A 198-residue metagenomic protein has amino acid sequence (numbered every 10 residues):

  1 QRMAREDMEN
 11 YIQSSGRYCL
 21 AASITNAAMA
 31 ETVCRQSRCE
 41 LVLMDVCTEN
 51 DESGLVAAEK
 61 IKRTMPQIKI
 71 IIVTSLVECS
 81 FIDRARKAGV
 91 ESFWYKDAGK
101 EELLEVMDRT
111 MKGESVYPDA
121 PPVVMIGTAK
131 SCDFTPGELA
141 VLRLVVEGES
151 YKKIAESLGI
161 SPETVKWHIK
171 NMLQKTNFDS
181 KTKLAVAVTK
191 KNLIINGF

Functional and structural regions predicted by a protein language model:
Q1-A22: Two-component/phosphorelay signaling modules centered on CheY-like receiver
R17-A27, V33, F178: Short hydrophobic/Thr-rich beta-strand motif most characteristic of the beta2 strand and flanking loop of CheY-like
S37-T48: Active-site beta3 strand of CheY-like receiver
L55-Q67: Short amphipathic alpha-helix used as the core "switch/output" element in two-component signaling
F81-R86, V90-P136, A140, L193: Short, flexible helix-to-coil linker/hinge segments that flank and couple to helix-turn-helix
I126-T164, K190: Helix-turn-helix DNA-binding segment
L173-F198: Basic, Lys/Arg-enriched C-terminal extension of HTH/homeodomain DNA-binding domains
